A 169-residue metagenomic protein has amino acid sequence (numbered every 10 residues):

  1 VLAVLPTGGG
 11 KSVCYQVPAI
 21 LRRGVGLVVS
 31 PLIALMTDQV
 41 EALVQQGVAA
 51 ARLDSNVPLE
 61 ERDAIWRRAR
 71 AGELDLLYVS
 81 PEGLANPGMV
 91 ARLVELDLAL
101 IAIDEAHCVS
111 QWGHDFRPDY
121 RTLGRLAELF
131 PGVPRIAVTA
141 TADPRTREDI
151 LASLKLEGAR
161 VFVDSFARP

Functional and structural regions predicted by a protein language model:
V1-V17, L27-S30: Walker A/P-loop
G9, T37, V57-L100, C108-H114: Conserved helix/coil segment N-terminal to the catalytic DExD/H
V13, G24-Q46, S55-V57, E61 (+2 more regions): Conserved Walker A/P-loop ATP-binding site and its immediately adjacent core in helicase/helicase-like ATPase domains
A19-L21, L43-Q45, R67-G72, A91-L96 (+3 more regions): Conserved catalytic network of the ASCE P-loop NTPase/AAA+ motor domain
G24-L27, A49, E73-L77, D97-L100 (+1 more regions): Loop/turn-to-beta-strand initiation segments
V28-L32, V161-F166: Short beta-strand-centered segment that lines the nucleotide-binding/catalytic pocket of NTP-utilizing
G47-V57, G158-D164: Conserved RecA-like helicase motor-core motifs
V94-L100, A106-D164: Post-DEXD/H (motif II) to motif III coupling segment of the RecA-like Helicase ATP-binding lobe
